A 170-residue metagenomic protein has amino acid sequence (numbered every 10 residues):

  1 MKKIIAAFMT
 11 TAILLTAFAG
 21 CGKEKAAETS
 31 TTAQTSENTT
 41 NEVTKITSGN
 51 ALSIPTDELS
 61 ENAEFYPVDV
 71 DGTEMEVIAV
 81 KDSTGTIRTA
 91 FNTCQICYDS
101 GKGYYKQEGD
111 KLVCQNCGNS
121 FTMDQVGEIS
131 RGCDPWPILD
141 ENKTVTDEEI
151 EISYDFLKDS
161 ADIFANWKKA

Functional and structural regions predicted by a protein language model:
M1, A27-S36: Intrinsically disordered, low-complexity repeat and linker tracts
M1-A19: Sec-dependent bacterial lipoprotein signal peptides
A17-S30: Bacterial lipoprotein signal-peptidase II cleavage site
C21, C94, C114-C117: Short cysteine clusters
E24, C97-S100, S120: Cys/His-rich metal-chelating microdomains
A33-K106, D140-A170: N-terminal pre-ligand scaffold of iron-sulfur
E108-C117, E128-D140: Short cysteine/histidine-rich metal-coordination sites, predominantly Zn2+-binding motifs
C117-M123: Short Cys/His-centered divalent metal-binding micro-motifs
